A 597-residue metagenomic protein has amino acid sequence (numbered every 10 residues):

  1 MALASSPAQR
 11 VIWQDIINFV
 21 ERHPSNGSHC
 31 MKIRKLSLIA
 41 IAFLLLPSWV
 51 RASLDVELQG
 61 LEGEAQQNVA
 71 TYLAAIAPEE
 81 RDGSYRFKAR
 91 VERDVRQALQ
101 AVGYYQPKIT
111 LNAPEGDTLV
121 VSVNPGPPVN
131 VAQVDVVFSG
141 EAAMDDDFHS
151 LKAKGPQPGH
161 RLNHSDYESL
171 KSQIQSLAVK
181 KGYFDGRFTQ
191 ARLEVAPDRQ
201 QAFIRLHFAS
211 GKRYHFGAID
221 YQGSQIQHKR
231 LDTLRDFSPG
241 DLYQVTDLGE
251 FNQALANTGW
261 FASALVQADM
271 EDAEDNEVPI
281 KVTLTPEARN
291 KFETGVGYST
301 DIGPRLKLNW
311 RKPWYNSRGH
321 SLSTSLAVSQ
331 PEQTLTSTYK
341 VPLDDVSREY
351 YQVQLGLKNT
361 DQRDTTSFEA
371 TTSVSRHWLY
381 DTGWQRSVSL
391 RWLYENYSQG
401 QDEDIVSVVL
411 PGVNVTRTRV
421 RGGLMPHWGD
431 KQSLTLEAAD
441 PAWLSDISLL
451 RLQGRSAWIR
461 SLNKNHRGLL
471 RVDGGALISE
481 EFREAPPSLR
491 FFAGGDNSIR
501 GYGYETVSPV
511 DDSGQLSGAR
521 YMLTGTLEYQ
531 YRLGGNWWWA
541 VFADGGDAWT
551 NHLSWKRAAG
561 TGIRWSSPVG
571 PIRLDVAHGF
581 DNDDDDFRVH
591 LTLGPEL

Functional and structural regions predicted by a protein language model:
M1-C30: N-terminal amphipathic/basic-hydrophobic helices that include classical n-h-c signal peptides and signal-anchor
C30-L38: Bacterial N-terminal signal peptides that target proteins for export
I39-A40, V50: Cleavable N-terminal signal peptides
A52-E64, T71-T300, N309, S323-V341 (+2 more regions): Periplasmic polypeptide-binding modules associated with outer-membrane biogenesis and secretion
D146, Q244-S433, L450, R460 (+6 more regions): Gram-negative/organellar outer-membrane beta-barrel architecture
V278, K464-F542, A548-T550: Extracytoplasmic gating/loop element in the C-terminal half of outer-membrane beta-barrel translocons and assembly
G525-E528, K556-R564: Short glycine-rich, acidic/polar surface loops and turns
